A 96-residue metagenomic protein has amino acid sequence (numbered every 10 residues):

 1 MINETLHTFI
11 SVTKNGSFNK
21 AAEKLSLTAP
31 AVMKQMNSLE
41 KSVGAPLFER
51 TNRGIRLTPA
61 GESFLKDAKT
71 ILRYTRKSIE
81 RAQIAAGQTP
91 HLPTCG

Functional and structural regions predicted by a protein language model:
I2-T8, A29, G61, L92: The N-cap/first-turn positions of alpha helices within or immediately adjacent to helix-turn-helix DNA-binding domains
F9, A21-A22, L39, T58: Hydrophobic two-helix hairpin corresponding to the core of helix-turn-helix DNA-binding domains
V12-S26: Short helix-boundary/capping micro-motifs
S17-F18, M36, R50: Helix-turn-helix DNA-binding elements, focusing on the entry/boundary residues of the two helices that contact DNA
E40-L57: A short LG(V/I)-centered, amphipathic sequence patch enriched for acidic residue(s) preceding the LG motif
S42-V43, F64-A86: Alpha-helical linker/hinge and terminal dimerization helices associated with HTH transcriptional regulators
Q83-G96: Interdomain hinge and pocket-entrance segments immediately C-terminal to HTH DNA-binding domains
